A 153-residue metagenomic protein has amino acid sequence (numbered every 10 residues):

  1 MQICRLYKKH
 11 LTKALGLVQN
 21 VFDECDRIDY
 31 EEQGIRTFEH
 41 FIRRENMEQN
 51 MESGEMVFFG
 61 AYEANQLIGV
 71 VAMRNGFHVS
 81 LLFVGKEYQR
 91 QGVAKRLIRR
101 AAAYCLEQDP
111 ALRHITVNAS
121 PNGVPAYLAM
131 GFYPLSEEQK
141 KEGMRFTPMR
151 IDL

Functional and structural regions predicted by a protein language model:
Q2-G16: A short beta-loop-alpha structural element at the N-terminal edge of CoA-dependent acyl/N-acetyltransferase catalytic
Q19-N46: Conserved GNAT-fold acetyl-CoA-binding loop/helix
R43-F59: A short helix-loop-beta-strand connector motif used in the catalytic cores of GNAT acetyltransferases and, in some
E55-G69, R74: Conserved beta-hairpin
Y62, V79-R90: A short, internal acetyl-CoA/4′-phosphopantetheine-binding micro-motif in the GNAT/acyltransferase core
R90-A103: Conserved acetyl-CoA-binding loop-helix of GNAT-fold acetyltransferases
C105-A119: Conserved GNAT acetyl-CoA-binding A-motif
T116-N118, L128, Y133-I151: Conserved catalytic-core motifs of GNAT/GCN5-like acyltransferases
